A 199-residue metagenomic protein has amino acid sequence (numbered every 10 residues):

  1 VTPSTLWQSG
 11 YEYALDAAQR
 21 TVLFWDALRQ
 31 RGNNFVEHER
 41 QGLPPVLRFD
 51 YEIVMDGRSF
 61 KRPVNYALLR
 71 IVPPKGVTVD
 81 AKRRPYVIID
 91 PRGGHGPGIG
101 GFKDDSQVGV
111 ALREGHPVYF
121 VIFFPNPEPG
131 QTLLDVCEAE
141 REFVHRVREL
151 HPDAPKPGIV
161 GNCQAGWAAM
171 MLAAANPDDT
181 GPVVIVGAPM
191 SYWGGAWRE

Functional and structural regions predicted by a protein language model:
V1-E199: N-terminal cap/leader regions of alpha/beta-hydrolase-fold enzymes, predominantly small-molecule hydrolases
